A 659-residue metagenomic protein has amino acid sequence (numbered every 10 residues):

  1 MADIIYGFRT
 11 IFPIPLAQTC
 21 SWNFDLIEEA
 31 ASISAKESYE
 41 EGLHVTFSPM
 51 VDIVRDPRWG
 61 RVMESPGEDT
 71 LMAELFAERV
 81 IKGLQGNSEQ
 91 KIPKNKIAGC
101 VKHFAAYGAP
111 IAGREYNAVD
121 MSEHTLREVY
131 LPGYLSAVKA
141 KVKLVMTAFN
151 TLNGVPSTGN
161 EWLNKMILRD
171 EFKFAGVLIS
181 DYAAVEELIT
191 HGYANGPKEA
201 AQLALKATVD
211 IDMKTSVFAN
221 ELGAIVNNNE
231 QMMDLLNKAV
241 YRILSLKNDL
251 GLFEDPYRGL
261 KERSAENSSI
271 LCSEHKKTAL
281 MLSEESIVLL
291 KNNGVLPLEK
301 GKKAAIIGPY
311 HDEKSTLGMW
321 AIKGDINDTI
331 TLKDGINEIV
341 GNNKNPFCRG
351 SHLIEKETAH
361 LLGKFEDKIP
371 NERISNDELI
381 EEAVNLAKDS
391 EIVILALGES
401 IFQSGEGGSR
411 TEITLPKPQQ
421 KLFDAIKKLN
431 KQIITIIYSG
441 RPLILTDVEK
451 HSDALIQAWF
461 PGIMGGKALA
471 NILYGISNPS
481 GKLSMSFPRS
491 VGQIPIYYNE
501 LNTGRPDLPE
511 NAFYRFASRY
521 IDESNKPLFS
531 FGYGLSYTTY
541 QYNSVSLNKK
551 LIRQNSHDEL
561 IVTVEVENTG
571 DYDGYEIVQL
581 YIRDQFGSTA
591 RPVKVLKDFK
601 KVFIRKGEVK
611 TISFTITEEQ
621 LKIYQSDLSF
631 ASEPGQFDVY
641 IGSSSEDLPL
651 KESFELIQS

Functional and structural regions predicted by a protein language model:
M1-K622, P634-E646: Glycoside hydrolase catalytic-domain context in secreted enzymes
Q625-D627: Short beta-alpha junctions and helix-cap segments that line functional grooves
F630-S632: Surface-exposed, short loops/turns at beta-strand junctions within beta-sandwich domains
D647-S659: Short beta-strand elements
